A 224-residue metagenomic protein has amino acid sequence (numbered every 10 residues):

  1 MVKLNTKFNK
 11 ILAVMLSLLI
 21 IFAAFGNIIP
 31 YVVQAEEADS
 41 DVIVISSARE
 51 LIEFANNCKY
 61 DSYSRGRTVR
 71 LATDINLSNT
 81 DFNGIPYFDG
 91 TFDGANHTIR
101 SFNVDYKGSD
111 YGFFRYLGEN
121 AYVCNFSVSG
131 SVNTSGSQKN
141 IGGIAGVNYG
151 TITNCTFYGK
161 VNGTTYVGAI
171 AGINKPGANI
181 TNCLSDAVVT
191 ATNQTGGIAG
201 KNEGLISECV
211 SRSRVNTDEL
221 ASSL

Functional and structural regions predicted by a protein language model:
V2-M15: Bacterial N-terminal signal peptides that target proteins for export
K3, L19, V215-E219: N-terminal low-complexity, Ser/Thr/acidic repeat segments characteristic of secreted and surface-exposed proteins
L4, I21-F22, Y149, G177: A subset of signal/propeptide-processing and intrinsically disordered low-complexity segments in secreted/extracellular
L16, I20-N27: Hydrophobic core
P30-L224: Surface-exposed repetitive/solenoidal architectures
